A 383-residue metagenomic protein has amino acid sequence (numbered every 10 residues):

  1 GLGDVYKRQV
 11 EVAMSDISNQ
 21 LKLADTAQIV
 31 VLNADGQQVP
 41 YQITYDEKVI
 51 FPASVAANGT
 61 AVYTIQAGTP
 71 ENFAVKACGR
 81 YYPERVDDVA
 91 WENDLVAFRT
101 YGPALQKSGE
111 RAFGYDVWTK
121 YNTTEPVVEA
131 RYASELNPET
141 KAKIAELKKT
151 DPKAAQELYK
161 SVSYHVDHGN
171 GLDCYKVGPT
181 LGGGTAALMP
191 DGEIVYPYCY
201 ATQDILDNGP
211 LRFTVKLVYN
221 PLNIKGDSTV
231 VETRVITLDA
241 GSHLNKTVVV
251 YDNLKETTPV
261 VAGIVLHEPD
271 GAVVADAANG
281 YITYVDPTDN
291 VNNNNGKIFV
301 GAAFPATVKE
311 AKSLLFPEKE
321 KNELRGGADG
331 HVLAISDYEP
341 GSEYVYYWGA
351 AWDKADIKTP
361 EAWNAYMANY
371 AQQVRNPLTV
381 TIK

Functional and structural regions predicted by a protein language model:
G1-Y6: Short, small-residue-biased leader/transition segments that mark boundaries at the very start of proteins
K7-V12, L23-T26, T257-I264: Short, hydrophobic/aromatic beta-strand segments
M14-G36: Solvent-exposed beta-hairpin/edge-strand motifs
K48, V55, F304-K383: Beta-strand-rich recognition/accessory modules
V49-T69: Intrinsically disordered, low-complexity Pro/Gly/Ser/Thr-rich segments with frequent PxxP/GP/PP motifs and embedded
T69-D191: Solvent-exposed N-terminal domain segments of exported/luminal and surface proteins
D204-D207, F213-V260: Acidic, contiguous internal or C-terminal segments within carbohydrate-active enzymes that form a structured patch used
E256-L315: Polysaccharide-binding surfaces and accessory modules of carbohydrate-active proteins
